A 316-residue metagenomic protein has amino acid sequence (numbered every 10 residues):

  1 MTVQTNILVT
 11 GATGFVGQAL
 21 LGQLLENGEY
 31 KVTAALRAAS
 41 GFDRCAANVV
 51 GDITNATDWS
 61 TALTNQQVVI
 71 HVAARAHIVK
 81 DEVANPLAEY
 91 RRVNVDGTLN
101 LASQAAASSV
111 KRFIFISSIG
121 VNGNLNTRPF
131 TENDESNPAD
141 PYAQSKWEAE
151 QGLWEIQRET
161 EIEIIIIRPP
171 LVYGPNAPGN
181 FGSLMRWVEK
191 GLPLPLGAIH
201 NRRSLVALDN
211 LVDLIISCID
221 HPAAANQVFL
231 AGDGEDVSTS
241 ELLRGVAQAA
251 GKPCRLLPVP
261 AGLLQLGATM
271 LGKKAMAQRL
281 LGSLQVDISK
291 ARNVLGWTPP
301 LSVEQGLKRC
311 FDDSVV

Functional and structural regions predicted by a protein language model:
I7-N27: N-terminal Rossmann NAD(P)H-binding glycine-rich loop of SDR-like oxidoreductase domains
G41, G51-D96, N100, Q104 (+1 more regions): NAD(P)H-binding glycine-rich loop region in Rossmannoid oxidoreductase-like domains and their noncatalytic homologs
L99-P141, Q157: Conserved Rossmann-fold NAD(P)-dependent oxidoreductase catalytic core, especially the SDR/UDP-sugar
N100, A177-S183, G197-I219, N226-L230: Substrate-positioning beta->alpha
A139-I165: Active-site Tyr-X1-5-Lys
G174, L196-R202, F229-D236, G245-G251 (+1 more regions): Glycine-rich Rossmann NAD(P)(H)-binding loop
L208, G267-T298, R309: Conserved C-terminal active-site "lid" loop/helix of NAD(P)H-dependent oxidoreductases that clamps the redox cofactor
S217-M276, E304, K308-F311: Mid/C-terminal beta-alpha module of Rossmann-like enzyme folds, strongest in SDR-family dehydrogenases/epimerases
